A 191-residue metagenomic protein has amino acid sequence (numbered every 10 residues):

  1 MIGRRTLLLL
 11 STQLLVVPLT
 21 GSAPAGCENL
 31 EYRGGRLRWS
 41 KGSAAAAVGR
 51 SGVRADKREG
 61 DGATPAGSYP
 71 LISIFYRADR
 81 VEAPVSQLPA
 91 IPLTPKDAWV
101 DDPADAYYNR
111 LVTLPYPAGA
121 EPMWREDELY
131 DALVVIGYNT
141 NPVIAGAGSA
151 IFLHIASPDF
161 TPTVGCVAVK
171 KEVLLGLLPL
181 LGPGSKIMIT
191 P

Functional and structural regions predicted by a protein language model:
M1-L14: N-terminal secretory signal peptides and thylakoid transit peptides that target proteins across membranes
V17-T163, L174-P179, S185, T190-P191: Cell wall/extracellular polymer interaction/catalysis modules
C166: Short cysteine clusters
K170: Conserved "landmark" site that anchors the functional core of diverse proteins
